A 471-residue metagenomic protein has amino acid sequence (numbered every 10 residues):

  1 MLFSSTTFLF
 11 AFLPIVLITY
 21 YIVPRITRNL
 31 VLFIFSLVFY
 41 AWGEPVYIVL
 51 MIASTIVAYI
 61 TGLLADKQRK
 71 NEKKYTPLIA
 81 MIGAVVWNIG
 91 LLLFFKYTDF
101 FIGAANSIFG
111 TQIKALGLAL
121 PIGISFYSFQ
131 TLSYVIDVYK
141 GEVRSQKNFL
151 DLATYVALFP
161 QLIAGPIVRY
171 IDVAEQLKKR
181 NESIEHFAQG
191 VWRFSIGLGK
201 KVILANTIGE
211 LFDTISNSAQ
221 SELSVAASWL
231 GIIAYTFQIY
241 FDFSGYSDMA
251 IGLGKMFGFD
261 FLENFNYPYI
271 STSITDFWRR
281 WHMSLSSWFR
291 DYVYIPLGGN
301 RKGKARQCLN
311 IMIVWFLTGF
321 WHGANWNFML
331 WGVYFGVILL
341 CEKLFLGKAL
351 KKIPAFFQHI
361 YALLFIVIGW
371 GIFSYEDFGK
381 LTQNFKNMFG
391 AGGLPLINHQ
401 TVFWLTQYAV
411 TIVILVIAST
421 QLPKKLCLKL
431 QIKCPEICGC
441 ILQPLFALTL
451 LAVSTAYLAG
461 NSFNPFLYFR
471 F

Functional and structural regions predicted by a protein language model:
M1-R470: Membrane-embedded transmembrane alpha-helical bundles that form the catalytic cores of multi-pass lipid-modifying
